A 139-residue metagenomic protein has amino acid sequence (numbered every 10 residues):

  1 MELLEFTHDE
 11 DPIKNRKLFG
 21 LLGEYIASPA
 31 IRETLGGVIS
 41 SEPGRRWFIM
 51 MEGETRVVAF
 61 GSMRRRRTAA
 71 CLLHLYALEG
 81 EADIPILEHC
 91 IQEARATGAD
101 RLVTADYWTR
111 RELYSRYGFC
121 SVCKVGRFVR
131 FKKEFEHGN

Functional and structural regions predicted by a protein language model:
M1-R32: Short amphipathic alpha-helix that is part of the acyltransferase structural core
I26-F48: Active-site rim helix/loop that mediates acceptor-substrate recognition in acyltransferases
I49, T55-R64, C71: Conserved beta-strand in the GNAT
L73-A82, C90: A short, internal acetyl-CoA/4′-phosphopantetheine-binding micro-motif in the GNAT/acyltransferase core
L87-R95: A conserved short alpha-helix in the GNAT/GCN5 acetyltransferase fold that borders and helps form the acetyl-CoA
A94-Y107: Conserved GNAT acetyl-CoA-binding A-motif
A105, C120-E134: Conserved catalytic-core motifs of GNAT/GCN5-like acyltransferases
Y114-S115, F119: Conserved active-site tyrosine of GNAT-family acetyltransferases
